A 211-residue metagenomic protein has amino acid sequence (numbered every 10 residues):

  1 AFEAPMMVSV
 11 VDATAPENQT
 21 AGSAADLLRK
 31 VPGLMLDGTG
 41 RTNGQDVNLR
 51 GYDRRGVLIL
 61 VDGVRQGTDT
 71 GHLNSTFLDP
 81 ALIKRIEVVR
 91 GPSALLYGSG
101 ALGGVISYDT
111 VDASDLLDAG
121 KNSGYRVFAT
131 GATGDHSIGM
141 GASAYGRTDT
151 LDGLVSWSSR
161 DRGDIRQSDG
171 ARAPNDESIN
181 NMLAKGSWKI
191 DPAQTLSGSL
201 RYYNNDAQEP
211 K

Functional and structural regions predicted by a protein language model:
A1, G91, D109, F128-G134 (+2 more regions): Outer-membrane beta-barrel pore domains and translocons
A1-D118, H136: Acidic, small-polar-rich N-terminal luminal/periplasmic segments of exported/outer-membrane proteins
G40-T42, D53, T133-D135, G146-T150 (+1 more regions): A generic beta-sheet turn/junction motif
R41-T42, D135-S137, E177-I179, N205: Membrane-spanning beta-strands of outer-membrane beta-barrel proteins
L73, Y97, A129-A132, D169-A173 (+1 more regions): Outer-membrane beta-barrel domain signature
V89-P92, R126-S137, N180-M182, I190: A short, hydrophobic secondary-structure junction motif
V105, T110-G146, N175: Short strand-turn segments of transmembrane beta-barrel domains in outer membranes, especially the first one or two
S114, Y125, A142-K211: Periplasmic-side early beta-strands and strand-to-turn transitions of outer-membrane beta-barrels
